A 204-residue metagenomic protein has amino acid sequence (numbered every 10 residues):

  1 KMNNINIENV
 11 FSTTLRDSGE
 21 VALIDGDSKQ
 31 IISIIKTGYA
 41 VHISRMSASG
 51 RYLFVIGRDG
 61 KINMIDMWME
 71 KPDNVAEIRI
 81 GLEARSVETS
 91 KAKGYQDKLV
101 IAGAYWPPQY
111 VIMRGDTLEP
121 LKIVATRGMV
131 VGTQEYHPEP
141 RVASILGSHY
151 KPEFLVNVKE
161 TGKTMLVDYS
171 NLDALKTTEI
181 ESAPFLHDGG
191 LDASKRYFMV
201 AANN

Functional and structural regions predicted by a protein language model:
K1-N204: Predominantly soluble domains enriched in secretory-pathway, periplasmic, or organellar proteins
